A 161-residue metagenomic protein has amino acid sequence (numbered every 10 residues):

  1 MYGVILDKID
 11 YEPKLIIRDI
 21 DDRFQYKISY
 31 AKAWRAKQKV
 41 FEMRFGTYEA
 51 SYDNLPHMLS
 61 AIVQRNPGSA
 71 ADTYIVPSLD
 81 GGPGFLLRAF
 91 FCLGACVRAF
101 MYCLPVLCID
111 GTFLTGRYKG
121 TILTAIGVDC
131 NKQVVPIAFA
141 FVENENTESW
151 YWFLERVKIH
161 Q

Functional and structural regions predicted by a protein language model:
M1-Q161: DNA-binding interface regions
